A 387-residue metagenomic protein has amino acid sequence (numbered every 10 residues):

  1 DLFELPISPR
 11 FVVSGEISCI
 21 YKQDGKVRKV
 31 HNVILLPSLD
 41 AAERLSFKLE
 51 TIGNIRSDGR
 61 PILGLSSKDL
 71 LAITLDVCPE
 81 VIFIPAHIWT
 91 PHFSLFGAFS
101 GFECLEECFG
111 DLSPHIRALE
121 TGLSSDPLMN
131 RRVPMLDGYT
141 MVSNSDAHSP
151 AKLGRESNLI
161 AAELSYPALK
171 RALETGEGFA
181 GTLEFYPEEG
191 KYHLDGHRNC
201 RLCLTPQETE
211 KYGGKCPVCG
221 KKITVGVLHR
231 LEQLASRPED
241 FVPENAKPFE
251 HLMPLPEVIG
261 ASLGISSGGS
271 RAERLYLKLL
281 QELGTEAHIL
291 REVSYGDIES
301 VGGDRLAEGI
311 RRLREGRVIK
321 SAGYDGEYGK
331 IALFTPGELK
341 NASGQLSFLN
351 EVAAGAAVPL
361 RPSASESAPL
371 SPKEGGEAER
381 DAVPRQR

Functional and structural regions predicted by a protein language model:
D1-R117: Extended substrate/RNA-proximal surfaces in nucleic-acid metabolism proteins
L2-E4, V12-V13, C19-Y21, V30 (+7 more regions): C-terminal functional module detector
I20, A41, T90-F93, S124-M129 (+1 more regions): Active-site environment of divalent metal-dependent phosphoester hydrolases
L71-L75, M129-P134: Short amphipathic alpha-helical segments and helix-helix/interface helices
D111, R131-T140: Short, surface-exposed basic-aromatic patches at helix termini and helix-loop junctions that form
L119, M141-V142: Hydrophobic residues within beta-strands of alpha/beta enzymes
L119-P127, P134: Acidic/histidine-rich catalytic cores of soluble enzymes
